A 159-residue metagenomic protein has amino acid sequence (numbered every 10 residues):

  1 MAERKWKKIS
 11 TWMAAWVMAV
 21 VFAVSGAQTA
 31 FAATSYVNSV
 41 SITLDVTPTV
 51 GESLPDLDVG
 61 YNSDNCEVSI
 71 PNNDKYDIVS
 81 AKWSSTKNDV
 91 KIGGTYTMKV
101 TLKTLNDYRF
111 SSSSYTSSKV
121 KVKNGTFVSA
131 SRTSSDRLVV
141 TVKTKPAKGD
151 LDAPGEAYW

Functional and structural regions predicted by a protein language model:
A2-W16: Bacterial N-terminal signal peptides that target proteins for export
A14-S25: Bacterial N-terminal signal peptides
A23-V37: Sec-dependent signal peptide cleavage junction
A33-S69, P146-W159: Solvent-exposed, low-complexity, repeat-rich "mucin-like" stalks and linkers
D74-T97: Serine/threonine-rich, repeat-prone extracellular segments and beta-strand-based repeat modules of secreted/surface
K91-G93, L105, T133-S135: Surface-exposed coil/turn segments at beta-strand junctions on protein surfaces, enriched
T95-T126: Surface-exposed interfaces of beta-sheet-rich extracellular modules
Y96, V122-D150: Repeat-associated, polar segments at repeat-unit boundaries in modular proteins
